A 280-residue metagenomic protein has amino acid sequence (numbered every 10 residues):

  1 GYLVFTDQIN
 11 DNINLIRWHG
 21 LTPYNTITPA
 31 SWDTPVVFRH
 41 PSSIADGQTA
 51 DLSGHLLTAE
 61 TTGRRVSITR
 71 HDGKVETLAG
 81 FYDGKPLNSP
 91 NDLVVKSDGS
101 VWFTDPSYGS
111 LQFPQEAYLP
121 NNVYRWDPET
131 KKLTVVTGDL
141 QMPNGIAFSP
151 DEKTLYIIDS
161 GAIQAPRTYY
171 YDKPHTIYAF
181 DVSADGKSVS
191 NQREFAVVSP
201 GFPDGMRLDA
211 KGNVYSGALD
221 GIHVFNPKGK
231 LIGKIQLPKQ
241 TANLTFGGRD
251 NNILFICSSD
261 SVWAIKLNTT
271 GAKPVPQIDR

Functional and structural regions predicted by a protein language model:
G1-R280: Sequence-structural signature of mature extracellular/luminal beta-sheet repeat domains, prominently beta-propellers
